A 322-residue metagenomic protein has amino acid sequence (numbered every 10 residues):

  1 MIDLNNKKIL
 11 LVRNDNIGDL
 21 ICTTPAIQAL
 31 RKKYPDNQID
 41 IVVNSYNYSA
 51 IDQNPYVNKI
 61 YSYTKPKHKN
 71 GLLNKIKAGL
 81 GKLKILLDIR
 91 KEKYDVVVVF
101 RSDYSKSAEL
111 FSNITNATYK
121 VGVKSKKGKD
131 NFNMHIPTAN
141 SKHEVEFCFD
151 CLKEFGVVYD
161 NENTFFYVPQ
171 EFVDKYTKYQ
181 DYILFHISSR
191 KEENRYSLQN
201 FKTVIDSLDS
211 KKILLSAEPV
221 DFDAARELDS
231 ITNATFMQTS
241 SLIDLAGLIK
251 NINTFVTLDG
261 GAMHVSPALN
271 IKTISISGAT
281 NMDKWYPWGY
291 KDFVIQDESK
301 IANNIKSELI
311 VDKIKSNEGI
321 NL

Functional and structural regions predicted by a protein language model:
M1-L322: Catalytic machinery of carbohydrate-active enzymes, primarily nucleotide-sugar-dependent glycosyltransferases
